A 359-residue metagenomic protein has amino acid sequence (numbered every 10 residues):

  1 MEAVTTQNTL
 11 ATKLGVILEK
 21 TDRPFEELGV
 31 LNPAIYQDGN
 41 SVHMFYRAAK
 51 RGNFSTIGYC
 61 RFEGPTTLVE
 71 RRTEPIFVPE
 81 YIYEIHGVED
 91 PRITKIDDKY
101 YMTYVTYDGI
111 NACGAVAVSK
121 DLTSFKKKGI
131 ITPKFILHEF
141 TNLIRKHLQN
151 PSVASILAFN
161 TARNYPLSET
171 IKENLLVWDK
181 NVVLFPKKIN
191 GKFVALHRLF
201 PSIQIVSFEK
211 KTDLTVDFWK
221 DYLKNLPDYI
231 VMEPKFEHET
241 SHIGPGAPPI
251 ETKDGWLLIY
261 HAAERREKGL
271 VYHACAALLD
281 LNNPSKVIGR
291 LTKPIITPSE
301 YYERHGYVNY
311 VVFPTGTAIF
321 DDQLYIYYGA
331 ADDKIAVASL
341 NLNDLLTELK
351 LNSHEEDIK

Functional and structural regions predicted by a protein language model:
M1-L28, N32, Y36-H86, K95-D179 (+4 more regions): Beta-rich carbohydrate-recognition and catalytic domains
P91, K180-P186, G246-A247, P314-I319: Beta-rich, blade/repeat-based domains predominating in secreted/periplasmic proteins but also intracellular
Y302-R304, V312-G316: Short glycine-rich, acidic/polar surface loops and turns
